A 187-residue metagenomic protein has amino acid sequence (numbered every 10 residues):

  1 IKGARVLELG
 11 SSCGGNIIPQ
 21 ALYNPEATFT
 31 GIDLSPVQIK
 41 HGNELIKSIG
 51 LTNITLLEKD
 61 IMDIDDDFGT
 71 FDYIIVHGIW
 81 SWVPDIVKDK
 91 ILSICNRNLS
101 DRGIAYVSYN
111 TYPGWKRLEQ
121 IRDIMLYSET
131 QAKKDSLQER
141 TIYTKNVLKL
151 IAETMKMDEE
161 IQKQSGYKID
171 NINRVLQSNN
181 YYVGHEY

Functional and structural regions predicted by a protein language model:
C13-E26: Conserved SAM-binding loop of SAM-dependent methyltransferases across substrates and taxa, primarily the Class I
T28-D33: Conserved SAM-binding motif I beta-strand of class I
S35-V37: Conserved SAM/SAH-binding beta-strand->alpha-helix loop
G50-I61: Conserved SAM-binding strand-loop segment of SAM-dependent methyltransferases
D65-I74: A short acidic, Gly/Pro-enriched loop at the edge of an enzyme's catalytic core that lines a small-molecule cofactor
D89-D101: A short glycine-rich, Lys/Arg-flanked "PGG" loop and its adjoining helix->strand segment in the class I
I104-Q131, L148-T154: Conserved class I S-adenosyl-L-methionine
Q131-Y187: Substrate-binding/catalytic lobe of Class I Rossmann-like enzymes that use SAM or dcSAM, i.e., the mid-to-C-terminal
